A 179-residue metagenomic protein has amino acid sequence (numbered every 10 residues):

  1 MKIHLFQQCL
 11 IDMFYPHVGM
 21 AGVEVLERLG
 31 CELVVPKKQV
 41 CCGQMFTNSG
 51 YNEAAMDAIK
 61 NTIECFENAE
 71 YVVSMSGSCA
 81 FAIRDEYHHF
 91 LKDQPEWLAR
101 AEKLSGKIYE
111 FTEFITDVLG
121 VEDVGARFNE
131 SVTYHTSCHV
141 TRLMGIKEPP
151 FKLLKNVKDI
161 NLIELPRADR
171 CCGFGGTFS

Functional and structural regions predicted by a protein language model:
M1-S179: Iron-sulfur cluster-binding electron-transfer modules in prokaryotic oxidoreductases
